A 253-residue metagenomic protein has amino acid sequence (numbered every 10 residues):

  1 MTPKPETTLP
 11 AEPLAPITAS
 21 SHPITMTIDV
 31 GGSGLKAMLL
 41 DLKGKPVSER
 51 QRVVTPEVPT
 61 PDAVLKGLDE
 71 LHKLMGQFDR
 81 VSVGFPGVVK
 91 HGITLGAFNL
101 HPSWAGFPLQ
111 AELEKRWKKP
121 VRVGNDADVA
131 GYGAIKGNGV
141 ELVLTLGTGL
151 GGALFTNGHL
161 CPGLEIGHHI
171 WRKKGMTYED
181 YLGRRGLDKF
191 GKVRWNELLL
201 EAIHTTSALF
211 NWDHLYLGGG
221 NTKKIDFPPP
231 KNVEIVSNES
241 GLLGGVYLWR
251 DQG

Functional and structural regions predicted by a protein language model:
T2-P5, E12-K66, G96, H159-D188: Short glycine-rich, Thr/Ser-proximal phosphate-binding strand/loop in the N-terminal lobe of ATP-dependent enzymes
T25-D29, R80-S82, E141-T145, Y216: Short glycine-aspartate micro-motif
D29-S33, L144-G149, G158, G220: A short acidic Gly-Thr/Ser loop motif
G34, T206-N238: Glycine-rich phosphate-binding loops at beta-strand->alpha-helix junctions
L35-L39, G87, Y132, L150-T156 (+1 more regions): Short beta-strand scaffold segments in enzyme catalytic cores
E49, V54-D69, K73-V81, V88-V140 (+2 more regions): Glycine-rich phosphate-binding loop and adjoining helix at the ATP-binding site of ATP-dependent phosphoryl-transfer
Q77-P86, D213-G220: Short glycine-rich phosphate-binding loop at a beta-alpha junction
G139-L142, T148-W171: Anionic-ligand binding region
